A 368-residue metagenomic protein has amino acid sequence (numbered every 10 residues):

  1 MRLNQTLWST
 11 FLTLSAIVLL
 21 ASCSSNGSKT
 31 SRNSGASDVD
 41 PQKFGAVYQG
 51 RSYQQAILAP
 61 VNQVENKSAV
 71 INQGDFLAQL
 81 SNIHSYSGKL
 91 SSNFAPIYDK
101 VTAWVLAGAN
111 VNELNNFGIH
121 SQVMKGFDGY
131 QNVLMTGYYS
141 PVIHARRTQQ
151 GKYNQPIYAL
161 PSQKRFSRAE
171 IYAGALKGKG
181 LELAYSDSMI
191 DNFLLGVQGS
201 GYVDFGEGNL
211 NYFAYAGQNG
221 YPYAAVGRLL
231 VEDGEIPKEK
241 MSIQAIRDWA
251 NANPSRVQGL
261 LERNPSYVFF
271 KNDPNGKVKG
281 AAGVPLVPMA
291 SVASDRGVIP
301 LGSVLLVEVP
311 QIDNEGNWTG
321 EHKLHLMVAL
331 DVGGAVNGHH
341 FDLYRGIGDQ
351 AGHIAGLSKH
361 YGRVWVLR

Functional and structural regions predicted by a protein language model:
R2-F11: Bacterial N-terminal signal peptides that target proteins for export
L20-S22: C-terminal motif of bacterial Sec signal peptides marking the signal peptidase cleavage site
S24-R368: Solvent-exposed, well-ordered loop and adjacent helix/strand elements within mature globular domains that form
